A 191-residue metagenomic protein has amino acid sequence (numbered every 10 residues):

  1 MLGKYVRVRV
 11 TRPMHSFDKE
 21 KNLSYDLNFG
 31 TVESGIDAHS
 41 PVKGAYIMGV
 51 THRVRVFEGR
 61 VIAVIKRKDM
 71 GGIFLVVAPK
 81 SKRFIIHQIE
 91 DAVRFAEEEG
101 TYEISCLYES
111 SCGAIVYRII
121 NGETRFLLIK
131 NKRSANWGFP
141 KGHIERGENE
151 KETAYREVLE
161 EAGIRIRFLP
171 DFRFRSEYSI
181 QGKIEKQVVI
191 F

Functional and structural regions predicted by a protein language model:
M1-L107: Hydrophobic N-terminal alpha-helices or hydrophobic patches in metabolic proteins across all domains of life
L27, K43, S110-C112, K186-V189: Change "...and in nucleic-acid phosphodiester-cleaving endonucleases..." to "...and in nucleic-acid processing enzymes
L75-K80, P140-G147: Short histidine-centered catalytic/ligand-binding loop motif
S105-F139: N-terminal strand-loop-strand
S134, E145, G163: A contiguous binding-surface segment within folded domains or other stable secondary-structure elements
P140, A154, V158: Hydrophobic alpha-helical positions that pack around
E148-T153: N-terminal phosphate-binding loop and adjacent alpha-helix
L159, G163-F191: Active-site segment of metal-dependent pyrophosphate-handling enzymes, primarily the Nudix hydrolase catalytic core
